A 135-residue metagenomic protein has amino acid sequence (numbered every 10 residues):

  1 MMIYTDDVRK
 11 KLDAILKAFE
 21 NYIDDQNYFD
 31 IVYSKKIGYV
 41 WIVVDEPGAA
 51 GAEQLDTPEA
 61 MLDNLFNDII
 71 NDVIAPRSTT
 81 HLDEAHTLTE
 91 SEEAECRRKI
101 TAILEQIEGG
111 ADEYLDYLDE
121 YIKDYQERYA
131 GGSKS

Functional and structural regions predicted by a protein language model:
M1-Q26: Negatively charged, low-complexity tracts enriched in Asp/Glu with abundant Ser/Thr
R9, N21-I23, I37, G48 (+1 more regions): Compositionally biased, intrinsically disordered low-complexity regions
Y28, V32-E120, D124: Acidic, low-complexity, intrinsically disordered interaction modules
A130-S135: Short acidic DE-rich linear segments
